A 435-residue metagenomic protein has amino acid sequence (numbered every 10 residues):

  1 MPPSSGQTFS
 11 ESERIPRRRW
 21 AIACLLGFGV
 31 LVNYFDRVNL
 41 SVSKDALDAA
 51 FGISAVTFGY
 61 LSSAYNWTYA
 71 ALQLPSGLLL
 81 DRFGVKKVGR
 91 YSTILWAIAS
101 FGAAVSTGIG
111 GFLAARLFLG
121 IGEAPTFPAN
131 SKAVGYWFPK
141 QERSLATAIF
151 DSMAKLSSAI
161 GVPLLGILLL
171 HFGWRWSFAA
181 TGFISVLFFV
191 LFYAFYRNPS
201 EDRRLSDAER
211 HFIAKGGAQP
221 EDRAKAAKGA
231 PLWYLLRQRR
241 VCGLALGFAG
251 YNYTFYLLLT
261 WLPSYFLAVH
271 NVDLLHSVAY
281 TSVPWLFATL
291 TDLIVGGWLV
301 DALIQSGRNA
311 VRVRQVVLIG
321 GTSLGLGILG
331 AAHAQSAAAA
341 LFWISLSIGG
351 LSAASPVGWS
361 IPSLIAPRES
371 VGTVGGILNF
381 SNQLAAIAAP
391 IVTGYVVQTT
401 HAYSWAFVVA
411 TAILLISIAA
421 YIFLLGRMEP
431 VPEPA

Functional and structural regions predicted by a protein language model:
V38, N66-L74, A124, S158-A159 (+2 more regions): Residue-level signature of mid-helix packing/kink "hotspots" within the transmembrane helices of 12-pass Major
L40-S41, L236-I294, S355, W359 (+1 more regions): Extracytoplasmic gate region of multi-pass secondary transporters
G52, G84, V105-G111, G122 (+4 more regions): Helix-breaking motifs and short loop linkers at transmembrane-helix boundaries and internal kinks in secondary membrane
A71-G110: Conserved MFS/SLC helix-loop-helix module at the cytosolic interface between two early adjacent transmembrane helices
K87-F101, R312-L329: Structural signature of the two symmetry-related core transmembrane helices
A115-L156: Cytoplasmic helix-loop-helix junction between adjacent transmembrane helices in 12-TM secondary transporters
F150-R203: Helix-loop-helix hairpin linking two adjacent transmembrane segments in secondary transporters
S363-T400: A late C-terminal transmembrane helix in Major Facilitator Superfamily
